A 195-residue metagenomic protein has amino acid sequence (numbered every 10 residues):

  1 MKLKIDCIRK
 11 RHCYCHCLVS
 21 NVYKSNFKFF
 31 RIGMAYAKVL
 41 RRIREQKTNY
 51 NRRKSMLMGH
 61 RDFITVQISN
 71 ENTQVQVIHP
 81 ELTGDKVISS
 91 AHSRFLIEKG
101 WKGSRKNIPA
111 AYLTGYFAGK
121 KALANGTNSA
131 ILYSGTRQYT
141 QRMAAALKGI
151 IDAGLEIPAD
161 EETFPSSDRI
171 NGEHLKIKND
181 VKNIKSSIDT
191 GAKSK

Functional and structural regions predicted by a protein language model:
K4-C7, R31: Generic short N-terminal amphipathic or hydrophobic helices
C7, C13-C17: Cysteine-centered motifs
Y23, F27-K195: Ribosome-associated RNA-binding proteins
